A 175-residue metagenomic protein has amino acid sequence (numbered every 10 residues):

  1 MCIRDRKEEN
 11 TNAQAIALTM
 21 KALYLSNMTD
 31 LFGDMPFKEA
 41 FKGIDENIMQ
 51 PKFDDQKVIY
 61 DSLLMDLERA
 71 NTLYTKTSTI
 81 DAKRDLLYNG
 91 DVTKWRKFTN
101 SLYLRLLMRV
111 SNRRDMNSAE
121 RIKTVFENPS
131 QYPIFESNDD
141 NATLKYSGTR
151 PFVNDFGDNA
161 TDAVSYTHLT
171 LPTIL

Functional and structural regions predicted by a protein language model:
R4-M20, Y24-L169: Structured, solvent-exposed acidic/aromatic patches
T170-L175: A short, hydrophobic C-terminal helix/tail in secreted or cell-surface proteins
